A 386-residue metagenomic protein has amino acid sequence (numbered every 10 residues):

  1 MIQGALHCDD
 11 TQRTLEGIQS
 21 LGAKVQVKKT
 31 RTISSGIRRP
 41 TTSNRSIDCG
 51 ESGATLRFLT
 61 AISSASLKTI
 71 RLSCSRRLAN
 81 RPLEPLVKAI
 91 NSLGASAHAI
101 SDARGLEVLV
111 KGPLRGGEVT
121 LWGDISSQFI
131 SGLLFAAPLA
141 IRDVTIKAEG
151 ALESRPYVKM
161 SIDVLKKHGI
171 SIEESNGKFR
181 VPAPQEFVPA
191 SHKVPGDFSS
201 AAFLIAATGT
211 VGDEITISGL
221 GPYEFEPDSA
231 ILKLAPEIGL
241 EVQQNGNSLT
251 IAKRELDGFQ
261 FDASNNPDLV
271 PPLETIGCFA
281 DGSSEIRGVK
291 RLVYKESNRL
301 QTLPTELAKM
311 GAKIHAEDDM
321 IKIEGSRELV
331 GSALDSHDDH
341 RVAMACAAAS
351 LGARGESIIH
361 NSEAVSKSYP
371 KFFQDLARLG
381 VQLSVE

Functional and structural regions predicted by a protein language model:
M1-E386: Short, structured segments at the rim of ligand-binding sites
